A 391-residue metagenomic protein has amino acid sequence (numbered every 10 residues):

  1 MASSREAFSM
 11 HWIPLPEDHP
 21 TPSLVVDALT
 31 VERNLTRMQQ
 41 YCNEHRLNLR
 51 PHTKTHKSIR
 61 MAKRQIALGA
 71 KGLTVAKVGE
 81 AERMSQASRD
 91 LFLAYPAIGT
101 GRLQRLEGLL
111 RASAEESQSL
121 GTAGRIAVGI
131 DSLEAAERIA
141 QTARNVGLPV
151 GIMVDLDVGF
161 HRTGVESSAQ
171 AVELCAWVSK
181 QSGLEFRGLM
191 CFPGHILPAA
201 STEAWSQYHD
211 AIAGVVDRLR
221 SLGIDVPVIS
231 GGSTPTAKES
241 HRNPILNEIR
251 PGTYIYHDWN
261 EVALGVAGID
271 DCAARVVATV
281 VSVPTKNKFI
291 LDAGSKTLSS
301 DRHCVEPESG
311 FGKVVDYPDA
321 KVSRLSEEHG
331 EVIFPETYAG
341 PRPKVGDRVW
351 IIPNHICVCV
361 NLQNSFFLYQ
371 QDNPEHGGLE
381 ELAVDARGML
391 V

Functional and structural regions predicted by a protein language model:
M1-G108, L382-V391: A charged N-terminal "starter" segment
V31, K54, M84, V154 (+5 more regions): Conserved, mostly hydrophobic/aromatic
H52-A199: Active-site-proximal beta-alpha core segment in soluble small-molecule metabolic enzymes
T142-N145, G151, D157-G268: Active-site loop/helix belt of alpha/beta enzymes
T236-V315: Active-site loop ensemble at the mouth of alpha/beta enzyme cores that anchors a bound cofactor
N287-V391: C-terminal accessory subdomain/extension
